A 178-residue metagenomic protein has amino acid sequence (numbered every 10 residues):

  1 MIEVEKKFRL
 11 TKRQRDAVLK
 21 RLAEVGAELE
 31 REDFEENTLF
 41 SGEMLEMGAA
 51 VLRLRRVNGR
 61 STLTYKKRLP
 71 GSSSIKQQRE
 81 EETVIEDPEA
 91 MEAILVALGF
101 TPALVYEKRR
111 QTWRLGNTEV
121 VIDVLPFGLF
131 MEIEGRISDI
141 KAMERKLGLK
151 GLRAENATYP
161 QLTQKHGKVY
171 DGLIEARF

Functional and structural regions predicted by a protein language model:
M1-T118, K150-F178: N-terminal strand-loop-strand beta-hairpin
K66-K67, F127-L129: Residues forming anionic-ligand binding surfaces in small-molecule and nucleic-acid pockets of primarily soluble enzymes
V120, D139-A142: C-terminal accessory/tail domains of diverse enzymes
I122-P126: A contiguous pocket-lining binding segment that forms or flanks enzyme active sites
R136: A generic "binding-loop/recognition-motif" signal
K141-R153: Long, well-ordered alpha-helical scaffolding segments within enzyme catalytic domains, especially pronounced
